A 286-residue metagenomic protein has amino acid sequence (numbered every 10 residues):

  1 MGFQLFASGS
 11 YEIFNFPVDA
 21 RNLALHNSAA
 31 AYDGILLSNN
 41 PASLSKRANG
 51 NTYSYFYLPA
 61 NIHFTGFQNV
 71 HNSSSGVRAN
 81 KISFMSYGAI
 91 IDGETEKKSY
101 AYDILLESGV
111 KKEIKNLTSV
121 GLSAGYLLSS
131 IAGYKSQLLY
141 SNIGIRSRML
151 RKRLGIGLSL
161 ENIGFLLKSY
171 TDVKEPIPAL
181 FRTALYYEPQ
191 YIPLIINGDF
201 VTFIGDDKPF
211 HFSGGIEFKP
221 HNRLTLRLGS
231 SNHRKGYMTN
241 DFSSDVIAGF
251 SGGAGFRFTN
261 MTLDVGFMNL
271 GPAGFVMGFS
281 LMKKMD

Functional and structural regions predicted by a protein language model:
M1-Q4: Bacterial N-terminal signal peptides
F6-D286: Subset of outer-membrane beta-barrel
